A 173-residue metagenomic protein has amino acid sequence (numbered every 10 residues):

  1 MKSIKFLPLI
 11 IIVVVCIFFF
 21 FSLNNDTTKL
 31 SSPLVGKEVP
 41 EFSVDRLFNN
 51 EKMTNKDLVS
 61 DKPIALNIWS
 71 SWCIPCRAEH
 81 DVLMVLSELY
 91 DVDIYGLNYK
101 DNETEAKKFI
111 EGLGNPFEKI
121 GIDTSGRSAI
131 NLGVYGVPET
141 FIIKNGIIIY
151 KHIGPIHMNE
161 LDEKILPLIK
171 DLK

Functional and structural regions predicted by a protein language model:
M1-D45: N-terminal targeting signals for export/organelle localization
E38, K62-I64, I68-W72: Short pre-active-site segment immediately N-terminal to redox-active cysteine/selenocysteine motifs in thiol-based
P40, W69, Y95, I130: Conserved Rossmann-like nucleotide-binding pocket used by diverse enzymes that bind dinucleotide cofactors
F42-A65: A short beta-strand-turn-helix
A65-L66, I94, T140: Hydrophobic beta-strand anchors of alpha/beta hydrolase catalytic cores
I68-V85: Conserved redox-active cysteine motifs that mediate thiol-disulfide chemistry, especially di-cysteine Cys-X(1-2)-Cys
E88-L89, D93-S125, V137: Conserved segment of the thioredoxin-like fold in thiol-based oxidoreductases
E111-P116, D123-L172: Thiol/disulfide oxidoreductase modules built on the thioredoxin-like
